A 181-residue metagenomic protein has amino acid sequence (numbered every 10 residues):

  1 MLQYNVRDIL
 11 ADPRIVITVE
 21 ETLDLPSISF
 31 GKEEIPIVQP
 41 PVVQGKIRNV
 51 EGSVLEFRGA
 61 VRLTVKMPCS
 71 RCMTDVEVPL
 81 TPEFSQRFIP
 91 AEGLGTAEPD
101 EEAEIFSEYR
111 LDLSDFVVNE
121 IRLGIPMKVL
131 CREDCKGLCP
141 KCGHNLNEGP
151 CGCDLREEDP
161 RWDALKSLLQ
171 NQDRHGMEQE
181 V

Functional and structural regions predicted by a protein language model:
M1-V181: Structured interface patches
